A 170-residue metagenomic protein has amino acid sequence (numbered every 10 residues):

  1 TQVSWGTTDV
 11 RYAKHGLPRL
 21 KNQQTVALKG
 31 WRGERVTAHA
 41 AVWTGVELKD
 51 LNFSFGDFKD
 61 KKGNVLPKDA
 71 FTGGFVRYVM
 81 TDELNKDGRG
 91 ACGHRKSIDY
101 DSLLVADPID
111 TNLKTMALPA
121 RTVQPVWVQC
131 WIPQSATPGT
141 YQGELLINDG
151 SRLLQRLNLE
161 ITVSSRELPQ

Functional and structural regions predicted by a protein language model:
T1-N22, G45-V128: Surface-exposed binding patches on compact interaction domains or structured appendages
Q24-G30: Short beta-strand segments of immunoglobulin-like
G30-R35, P119-V123, P138: Solvent-exposed, conformationally flexible loop/turn segments
T37-W43, Q129-W131, L146: Short edge beta-strand/loop segments characteristic of extracellular beta-sandwich folds
A38, L51-F53, V126-V128, G143 (+1 more regions): Hydrophobic residues positioned within well-ordered beta-strands of beta-sheet architectures
A40, G139-G150: A short beta-strand micro-motif common to beta-rich folds, especially ectodomain repeats
G45, W131-P138: Short, surface-exposed loop/turn segments at beta-strand-coil junctions that are enriched for proline with nearby
L153-Q170: An acidic-aromatic substrate-binding cleft motif
